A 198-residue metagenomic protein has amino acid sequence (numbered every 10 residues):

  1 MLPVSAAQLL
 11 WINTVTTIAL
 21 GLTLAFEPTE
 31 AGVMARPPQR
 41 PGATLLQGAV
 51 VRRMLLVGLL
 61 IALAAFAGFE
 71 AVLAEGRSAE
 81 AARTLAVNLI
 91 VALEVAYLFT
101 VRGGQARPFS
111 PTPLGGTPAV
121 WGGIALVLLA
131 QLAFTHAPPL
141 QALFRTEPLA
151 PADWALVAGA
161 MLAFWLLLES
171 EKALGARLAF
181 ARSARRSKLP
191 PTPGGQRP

Functional and structural regions predicted by a protein language model:
M1, E70-R77, L132-A150: Transmembrane helix-loop junctions at the membrane interface of multipass transporters and ion channels
M1-A106: Membrane-embedded transport module
A6-L10, A49-V50, R83-A86, A142-M161: Structural signal for the N-terminal portions of transmembrane helices and their immediately preceding loop/interface
V15, L59-A67, V95, A125 (+2 more regions): Generic alpha-helical transmembrane segments of integral inner-membrane proteins, especially permease/transport modules
A19-V33, V101, A163-S183: Membrane-helix cytosolic exit motif
Q39, V95, T100-G116, P139-R145 (+2 more regions): Transmembrane alpha-helical segments that serve as helix-helix packing and pore/cofactor-lining elements in multipass
L46, V50, R107-L126: C-terminal membrane-solvent junction of multi-pass transporters and transport-like membrane proteins
A181-P198: Short, intrinsically disordered terminal tails adjacent to the first/last structured region
